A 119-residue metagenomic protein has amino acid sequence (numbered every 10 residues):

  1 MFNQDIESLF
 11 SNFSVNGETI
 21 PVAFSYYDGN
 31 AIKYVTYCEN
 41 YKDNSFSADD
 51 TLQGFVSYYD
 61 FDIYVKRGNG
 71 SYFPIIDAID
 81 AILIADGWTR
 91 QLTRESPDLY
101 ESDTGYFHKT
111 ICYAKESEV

Functional and structural regions predicted by a protein language model:
M1-D49, S71, I75, D86 (+1 more regions): Small/polar-rich, solvent-exposed N-terminal microdomains that initiate assembly or binding
E39-Y41, T51-G54, A78-D80, F107: General N-terminal targeting signals
Y41-D43, R67-N69, S117-V119: Residues that cap or initiate secondary-structure elements
D49, D60-D62, D98: Acidic side chains
Q53-R67, G105-S117: Oligomerization/assembly interface segments of phage tail-like spikes and tubes
F55-A85: Mid-chain, well-packed structural core segment of small domains
D77-V119: Acidic-leaning, charged glycine-interspersed low-complexity segments
